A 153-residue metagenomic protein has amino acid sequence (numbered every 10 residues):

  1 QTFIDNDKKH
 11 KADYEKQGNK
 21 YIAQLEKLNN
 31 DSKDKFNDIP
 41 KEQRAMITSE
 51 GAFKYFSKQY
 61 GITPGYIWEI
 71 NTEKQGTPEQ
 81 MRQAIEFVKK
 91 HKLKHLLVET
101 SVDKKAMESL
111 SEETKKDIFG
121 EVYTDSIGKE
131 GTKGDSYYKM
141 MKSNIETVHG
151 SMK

Functional and structural regions predicted by a protein language model:
Q1-K153: Extracytoplasmic metal-acquisition and chelation regions
